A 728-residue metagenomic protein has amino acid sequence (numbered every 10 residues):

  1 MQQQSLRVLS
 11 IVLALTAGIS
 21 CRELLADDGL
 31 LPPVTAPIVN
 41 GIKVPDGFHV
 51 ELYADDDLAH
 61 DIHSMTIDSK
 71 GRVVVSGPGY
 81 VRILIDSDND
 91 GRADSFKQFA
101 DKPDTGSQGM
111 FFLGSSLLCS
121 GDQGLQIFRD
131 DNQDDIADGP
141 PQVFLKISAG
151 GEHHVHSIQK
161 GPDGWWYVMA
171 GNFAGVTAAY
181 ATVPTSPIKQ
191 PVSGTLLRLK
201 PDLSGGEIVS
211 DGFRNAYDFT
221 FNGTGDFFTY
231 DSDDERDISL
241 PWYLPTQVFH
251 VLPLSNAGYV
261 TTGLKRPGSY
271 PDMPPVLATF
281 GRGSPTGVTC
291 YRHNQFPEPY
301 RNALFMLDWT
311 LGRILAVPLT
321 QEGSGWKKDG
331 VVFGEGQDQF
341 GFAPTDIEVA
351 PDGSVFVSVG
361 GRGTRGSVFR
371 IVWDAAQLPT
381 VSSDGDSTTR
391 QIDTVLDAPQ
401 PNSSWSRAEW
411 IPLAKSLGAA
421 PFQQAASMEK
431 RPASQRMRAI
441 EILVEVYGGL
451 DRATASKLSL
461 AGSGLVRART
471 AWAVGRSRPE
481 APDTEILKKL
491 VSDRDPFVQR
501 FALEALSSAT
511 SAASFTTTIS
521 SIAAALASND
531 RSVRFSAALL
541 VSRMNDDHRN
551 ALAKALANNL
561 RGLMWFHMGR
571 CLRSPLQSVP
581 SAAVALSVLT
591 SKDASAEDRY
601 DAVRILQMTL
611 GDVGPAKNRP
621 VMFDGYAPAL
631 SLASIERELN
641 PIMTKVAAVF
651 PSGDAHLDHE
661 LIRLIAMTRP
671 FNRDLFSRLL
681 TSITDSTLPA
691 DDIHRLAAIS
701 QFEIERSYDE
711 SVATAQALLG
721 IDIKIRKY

Functional and structural regions predicted by a protein language model:
L9-S20: Bacterial N-terminal signal peptides
L24-W405, E409: Beta-propeller domains with acidic blade repeats across secreted/periplasmic ectodomains and cytosolic WD/CNH propellers
F144, A216, P421-A425, T454-S456 (+7 more regions): Buried hydrophobic core positions in alpha-solenoid tandem helical repeats
L396-L417, S434-G448, T454-L460, L465-E480 (+11 more regions): Structural detector for internal amphipathic alpha-helices that build alpha-solenoid repeat scaffolds
A419, R452, D483-T484, F515-I519 (+3 more regions): Core helices of alpha-solenoid repeat scaffolds
K430-P432, G462-S463, R494-D495, N529-D530 (+4 more regions): Short inter-helical turns and helix N-cap capping residues of alpha-solenoid HEAT/ARM repeat scaffolds
V613-L639: HEAT/armadillo-like alpha-solenoid scaffolds in large eukaryotic assembly and transport factors
L630-D654: Alpha-solenoid helical repeat scaffolds
